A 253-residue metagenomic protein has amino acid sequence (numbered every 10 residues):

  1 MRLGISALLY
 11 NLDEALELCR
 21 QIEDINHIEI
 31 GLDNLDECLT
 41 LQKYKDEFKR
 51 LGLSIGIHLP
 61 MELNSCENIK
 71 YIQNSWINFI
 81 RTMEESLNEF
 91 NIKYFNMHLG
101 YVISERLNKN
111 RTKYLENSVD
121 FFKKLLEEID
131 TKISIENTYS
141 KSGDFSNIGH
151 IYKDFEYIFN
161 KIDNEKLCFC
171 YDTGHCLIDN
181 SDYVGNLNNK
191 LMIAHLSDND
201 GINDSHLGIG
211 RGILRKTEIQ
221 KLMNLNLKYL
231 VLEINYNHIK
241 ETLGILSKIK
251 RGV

Functional and structural regions predicted by a protein language model:
M1-N88, N164, R251-V253: N-terminal pre-domain/capping segments
M1-R2, L16-L18, I77, T82-K93 (+4 more regions): Histidine-acidic metal/acid-base catalytic patches
L3-A7, N26-I30, I55-L59, F95-M97 (+4 more regions): Hydrophobic faces of well-ordered beta-strands that scaffold small-molecule active sites in alpha/beta enzyme cores
I5-L8, F145-I148, Y171-T173, G208-I209: Short, flexible loop segments at the rims of nucleotide/cofactor-binding pockets, characterized by
L9-N11, L32-D36, L59-L63, L99-I103 (+4 more regions): Active-site-proximal loop/turn and secondary-structure-junction residues that shape catalytic pockets, frequently
L41-G52, F121-L125, I158, K216-L222: Catalytic-core regions built around general acid/base machinery
K70-L167: Active-site acidic/histidine proton-transfer and metal-coordination neighborhood in alpha/beta enzyme cores
